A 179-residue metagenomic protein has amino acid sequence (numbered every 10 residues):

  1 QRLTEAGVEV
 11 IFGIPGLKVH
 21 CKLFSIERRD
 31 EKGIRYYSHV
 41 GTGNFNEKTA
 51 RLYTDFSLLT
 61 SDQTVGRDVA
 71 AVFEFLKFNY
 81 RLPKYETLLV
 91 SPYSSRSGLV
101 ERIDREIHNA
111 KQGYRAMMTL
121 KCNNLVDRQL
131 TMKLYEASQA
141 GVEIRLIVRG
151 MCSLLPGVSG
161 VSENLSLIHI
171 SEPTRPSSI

Functional and structural regions predicted by a protein language model:
Q1-E9, R102-N164: Primarily the HKD phosphodiesterase
R2-H20, F24-R28: Hydrophobic, small-residue-rich alpha-helical packing segments that form membrane-like cores
L3, K18-C21, G33, Y53 (+1 more regions): Short, solvent-exposed loop/turn segments at the edges of secondary structure
E5, E9, A50-L58, N164-L167: Short beta-alpha connecting loops at secondary-structure transitions that line or flank enzyme active sites
F12-G16, T42, V148-G150: Glycine-rich, histidine-containing beta strand-loop boundary motifs that form or position
G16-F24, E86-S95, K121-D127, G150-L155: A glycine-rich phosphate-binding loop feature that marks nucleotide/adenosyl-phosphate handling sites
S25-V100, D104: Signature of lipid phosphatidyltransferase scaffolds
I168-I179: Single conserved hydrophobic/aromatic residue that forms the stacking wall/gate of nucleotide- or nucleobase-binding
